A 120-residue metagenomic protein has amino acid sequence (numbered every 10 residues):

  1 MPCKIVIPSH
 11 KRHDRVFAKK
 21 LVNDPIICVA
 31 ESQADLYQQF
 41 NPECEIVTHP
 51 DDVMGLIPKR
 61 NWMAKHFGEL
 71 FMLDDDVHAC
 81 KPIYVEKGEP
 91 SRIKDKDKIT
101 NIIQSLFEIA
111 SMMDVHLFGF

Functional and structural regions predicted by a protein language model:
P2-P25, S32-F40: Short, well-formed alpha-helical segments that are part of the catalytic scaffolds of diverse glycosyltransferases
P2-V6, N23-C28, C44-I46, E69-L70 (+1 more regions): Hydrophobic beta-strand segments of well-ordered beta-sheets in folded domains
R12-R15, L56-N61, Q104: Short alpha-helical segments and helix-capping/turn motifs at coil-helix boundaries
F17, F40, F67, F71 (+2 more regions): Phenylalanine-focused residue identity feature
K20-L21, W62-H66, S105-I109: A generic secondary-structure signal
V29-L73, H78-I99: Active-site-proximal specificity loops/subdomain of glycosyltransferases
D95-F120: A short, conserved acidic/glycine-rich loop-to-beta-strand motif that forms the donor nucleotide-sugar/metal
